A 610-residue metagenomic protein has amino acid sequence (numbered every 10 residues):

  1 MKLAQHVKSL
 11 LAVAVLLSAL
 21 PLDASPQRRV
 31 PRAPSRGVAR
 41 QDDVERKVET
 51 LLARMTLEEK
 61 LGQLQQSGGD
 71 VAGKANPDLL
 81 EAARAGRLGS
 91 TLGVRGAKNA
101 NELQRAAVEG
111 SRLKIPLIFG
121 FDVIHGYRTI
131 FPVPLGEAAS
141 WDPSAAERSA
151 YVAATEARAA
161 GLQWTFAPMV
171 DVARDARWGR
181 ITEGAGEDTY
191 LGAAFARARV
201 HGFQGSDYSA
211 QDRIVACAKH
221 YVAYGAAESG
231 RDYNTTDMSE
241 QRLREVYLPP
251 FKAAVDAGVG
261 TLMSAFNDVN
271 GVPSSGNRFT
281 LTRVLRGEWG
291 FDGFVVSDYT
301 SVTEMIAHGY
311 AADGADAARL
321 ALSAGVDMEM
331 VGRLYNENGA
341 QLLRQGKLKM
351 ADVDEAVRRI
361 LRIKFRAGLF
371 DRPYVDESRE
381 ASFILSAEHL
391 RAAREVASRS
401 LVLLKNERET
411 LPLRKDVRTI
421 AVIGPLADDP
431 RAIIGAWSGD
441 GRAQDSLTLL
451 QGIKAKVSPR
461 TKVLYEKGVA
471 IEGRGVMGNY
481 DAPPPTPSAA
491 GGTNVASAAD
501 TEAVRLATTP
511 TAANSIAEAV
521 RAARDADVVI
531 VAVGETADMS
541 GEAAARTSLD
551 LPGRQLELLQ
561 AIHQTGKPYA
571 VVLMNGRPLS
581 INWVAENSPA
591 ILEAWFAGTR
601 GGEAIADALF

Functional and structural regions predicted by a protein language model:
M1-K2, D23, E59: A composition/secondary-structure signal for short, hydrophobic, low-basic-content segments with alpha-helix propensity
M1-L11: Bacterial N-terminal signal peptides that target proteins for export
S9-A19: Bacterial N-terminal signal peptides
L20-P26: Sec/Tat signal peptide C-region and signal peptidase I cleavage site
P26-F610: Glycoside hydrolase catalytic-domain context in secreted enzymes
